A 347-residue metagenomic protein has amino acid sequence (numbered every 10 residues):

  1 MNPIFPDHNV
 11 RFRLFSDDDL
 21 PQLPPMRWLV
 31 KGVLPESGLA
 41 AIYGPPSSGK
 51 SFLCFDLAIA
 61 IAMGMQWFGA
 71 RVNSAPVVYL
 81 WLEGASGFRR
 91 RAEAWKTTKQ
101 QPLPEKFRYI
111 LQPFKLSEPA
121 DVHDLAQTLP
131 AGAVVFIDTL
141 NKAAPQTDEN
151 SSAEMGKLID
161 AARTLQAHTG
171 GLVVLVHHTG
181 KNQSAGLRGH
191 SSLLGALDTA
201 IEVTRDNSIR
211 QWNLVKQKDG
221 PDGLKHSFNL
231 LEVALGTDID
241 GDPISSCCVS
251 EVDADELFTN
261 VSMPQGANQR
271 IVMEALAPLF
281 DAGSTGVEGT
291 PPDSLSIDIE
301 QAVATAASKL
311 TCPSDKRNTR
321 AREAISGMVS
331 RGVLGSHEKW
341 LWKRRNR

Functional and structural regions predicted by a protein language model:
N2, D7-H8, F12-R13, L129-G132 (+2 more regions): C-terminal regions of RecA-like/P-loop NTPase motor modules
F5-V10, D18, P24-P25, L29-V30 (+6 more regions): Conserved inter-motif catalytic segment of the P-loop NTP-binding fold
L34, Y79, D138, L197 (+1 more regions): Conserved RecA-like P-loop NTPase ATPase core
E36-A40, A75: Pre-Walker A (Motif I) flank of P-loop NTPase domains
A41-I42, S47, F52, V134 (+2 more regions): Phosphate-binding/switch region of NTP-binding enzymes
L53, L57: Hydrophobic positions on the alpha1 helix immediately C-terminal to the Walker A/P-loop
A60-W67, R344: Conserved helix-loop functional segments at active or binding sites
G84, F88, D121, F136 (+7 more regions): Helical mechanochemical/support elements of P-loop NTPase systems and associated helical scaffolds
